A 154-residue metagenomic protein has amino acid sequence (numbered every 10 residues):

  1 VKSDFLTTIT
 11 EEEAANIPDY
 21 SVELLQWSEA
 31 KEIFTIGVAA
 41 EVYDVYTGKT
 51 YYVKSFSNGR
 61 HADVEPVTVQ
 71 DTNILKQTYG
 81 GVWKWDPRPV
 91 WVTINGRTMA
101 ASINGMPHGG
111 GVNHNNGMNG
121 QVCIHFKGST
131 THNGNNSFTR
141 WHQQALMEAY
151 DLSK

Functional and structural regions predicted by a protein language model:
V1, V53, A101-S102: Short capping micro-motif at the N-terminus of alpha-helices
V1-S21, P107-G110, H114, N133-G134 (+1 more regions): Boundary regions of SH3-family modules and the immediately adjacent low-complexity/disordered segments in eukaryotic
L6-T7, T47-T50, N58-R60, G96-M99 (+2 more regions): Solvent-exposed loop/turn segments at secondary-structure junctions within structured extracellular/periplasmic domains
P18-V38, R60-P87: N-terminal post-signal-peptidase region of extra-cytosolic proteins
A40-D44, P87-G96: Short conserved beta-strand and strand-loop elements enriched in small hydrophobics with frequent Asp/Gly
A100-S102, V112-R140: Active-site scaffold segments
A149-K154: Short Fe-S-cluster ligation motifs
